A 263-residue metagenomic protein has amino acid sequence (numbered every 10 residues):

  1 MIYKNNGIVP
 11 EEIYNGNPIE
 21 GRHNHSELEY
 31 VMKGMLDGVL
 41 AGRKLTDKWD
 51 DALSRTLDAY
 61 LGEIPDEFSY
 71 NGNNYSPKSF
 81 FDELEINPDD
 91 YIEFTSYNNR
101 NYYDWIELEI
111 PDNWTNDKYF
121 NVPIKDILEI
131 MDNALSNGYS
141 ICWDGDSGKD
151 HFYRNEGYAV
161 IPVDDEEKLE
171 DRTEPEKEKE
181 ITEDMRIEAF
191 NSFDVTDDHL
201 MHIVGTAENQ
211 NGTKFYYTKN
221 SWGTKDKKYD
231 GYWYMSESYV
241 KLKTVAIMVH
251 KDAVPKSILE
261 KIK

Functional and structural regions predicted by a protein language model:
M1-Y75: Papain-like cysteine protease catalytic cores
L53-K263: Active-site signature of cysteine proteases
